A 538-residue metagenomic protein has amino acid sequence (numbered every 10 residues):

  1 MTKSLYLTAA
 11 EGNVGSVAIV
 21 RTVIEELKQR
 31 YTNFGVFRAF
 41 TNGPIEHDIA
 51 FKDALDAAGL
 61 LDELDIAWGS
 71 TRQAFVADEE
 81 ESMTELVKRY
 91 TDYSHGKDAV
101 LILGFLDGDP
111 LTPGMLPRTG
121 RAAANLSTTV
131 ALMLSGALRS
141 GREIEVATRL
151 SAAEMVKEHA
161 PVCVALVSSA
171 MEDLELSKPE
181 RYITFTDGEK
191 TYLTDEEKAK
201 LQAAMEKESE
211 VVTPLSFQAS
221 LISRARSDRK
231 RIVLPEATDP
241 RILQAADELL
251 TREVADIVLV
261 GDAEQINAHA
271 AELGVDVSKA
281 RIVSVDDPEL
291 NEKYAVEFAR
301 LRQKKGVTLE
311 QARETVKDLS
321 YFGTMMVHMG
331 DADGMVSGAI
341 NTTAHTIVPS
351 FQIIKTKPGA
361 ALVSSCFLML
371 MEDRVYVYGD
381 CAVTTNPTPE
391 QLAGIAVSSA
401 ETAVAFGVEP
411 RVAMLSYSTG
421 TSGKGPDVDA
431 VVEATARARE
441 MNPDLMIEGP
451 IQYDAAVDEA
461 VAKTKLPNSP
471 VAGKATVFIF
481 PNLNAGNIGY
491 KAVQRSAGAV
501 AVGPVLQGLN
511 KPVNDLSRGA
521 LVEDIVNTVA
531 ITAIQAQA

Functional and structural regions predicted by a protein language model:
M1-L215: Flexible phosphate-sensing "switch/lid" loops adjacent to ATP/NTP-binding sites across phosphate-transfer
V211-A472, V477-A538: Anion-binding alpha/beta catalytic cores of soluble intermediary-metabolism enzymes, centered on
